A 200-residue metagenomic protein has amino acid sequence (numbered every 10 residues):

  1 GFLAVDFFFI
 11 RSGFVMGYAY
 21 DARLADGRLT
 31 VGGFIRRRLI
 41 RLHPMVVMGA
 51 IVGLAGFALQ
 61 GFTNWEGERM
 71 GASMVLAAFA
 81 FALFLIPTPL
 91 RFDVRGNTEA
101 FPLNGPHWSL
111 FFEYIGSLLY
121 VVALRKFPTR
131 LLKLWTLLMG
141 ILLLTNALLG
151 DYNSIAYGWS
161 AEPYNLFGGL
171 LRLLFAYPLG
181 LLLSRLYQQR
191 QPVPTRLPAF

Functional and structural regions predicted by a protein language model:
F2-V5, D21-F62, G67-F84, G116 (+3 more regions): Transmembrane alpha-helical segments and their boundary/interface "anchor" motifs in multi-pass integral membrane
L3, V15, L182: Gly/Ser/Thr-rich beta-alpha loop segments that engage phosphate groups in nucleotides
D6, M74-F200: Aromatic-enriched alpha-helical transmembrane segments of multi-pass intramembrane proteins
F9-A19: Central hydrophobic cores of alpha-helical transmembrane segments in multi-pass inner-membrane proteins across all
Y18, A50-G53, R125, S184: Hydrophobic alpha-helical membrane context
